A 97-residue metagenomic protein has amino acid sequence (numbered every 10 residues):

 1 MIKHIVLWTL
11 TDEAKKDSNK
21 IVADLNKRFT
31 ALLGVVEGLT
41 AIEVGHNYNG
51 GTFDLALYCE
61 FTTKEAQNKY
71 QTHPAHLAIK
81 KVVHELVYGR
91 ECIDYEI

Functional and structural regions predicted by a protein language model:
M1-D54, T62-K69, E96-I97: Short S/T/G/P-rich N-terminal loop/turn motif that feeds into the first structured element of a domain
K64-R90: C-terminal structural segments of small proteins and small subunits
